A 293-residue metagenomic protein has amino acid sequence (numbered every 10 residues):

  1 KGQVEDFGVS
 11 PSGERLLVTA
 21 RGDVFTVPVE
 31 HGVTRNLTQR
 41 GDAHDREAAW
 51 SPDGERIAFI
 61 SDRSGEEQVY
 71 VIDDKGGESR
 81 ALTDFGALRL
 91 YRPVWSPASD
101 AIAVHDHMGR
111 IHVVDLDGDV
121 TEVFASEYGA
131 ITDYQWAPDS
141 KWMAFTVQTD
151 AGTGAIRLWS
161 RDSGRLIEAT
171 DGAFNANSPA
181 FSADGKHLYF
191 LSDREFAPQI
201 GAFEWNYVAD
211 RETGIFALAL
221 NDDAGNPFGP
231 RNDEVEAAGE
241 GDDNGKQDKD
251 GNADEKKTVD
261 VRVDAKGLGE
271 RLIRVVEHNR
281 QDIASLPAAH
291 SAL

Functional and structural regions predicted by a protein language model:
K1-Q3, P28-R46, S61, I72-Y91 (+9 more regions): Multi-bladed beta-propeller domains
G8, A49, V94, Q135 (+3 more regions): Conserved beta-strand position repeated across blades of beta-propeller domains
S10-L17, G22-F25, A265-L293: Long hydrophobic segments that form regular secondary structure
P11-S12, P52-D53, P97-A98, P138-D139 (+2 more regions): Residue-level detector of Asp-centered blade-edge/turn motifs that repeat once per structural unit in beta-propeller
L16, I57, S99-I102, S140-M143 (+2 more regions): Hydrophobic beta-strand positions that form the internal "hydrophobic ladder" of WD40/Gbeta-like beta-propeller blades
T19-A20, S64, D106: Structural signature of WD-repeat beta-propellers
F25, E66-Y70, R110-H112, G152-I156 (+1 more regions): Structural motif
W136-A137, K141-G154, P287-L293: Loop/turn-rich, solvent-exposed surfaces of beta-rich toroidal or solenoidal domains
